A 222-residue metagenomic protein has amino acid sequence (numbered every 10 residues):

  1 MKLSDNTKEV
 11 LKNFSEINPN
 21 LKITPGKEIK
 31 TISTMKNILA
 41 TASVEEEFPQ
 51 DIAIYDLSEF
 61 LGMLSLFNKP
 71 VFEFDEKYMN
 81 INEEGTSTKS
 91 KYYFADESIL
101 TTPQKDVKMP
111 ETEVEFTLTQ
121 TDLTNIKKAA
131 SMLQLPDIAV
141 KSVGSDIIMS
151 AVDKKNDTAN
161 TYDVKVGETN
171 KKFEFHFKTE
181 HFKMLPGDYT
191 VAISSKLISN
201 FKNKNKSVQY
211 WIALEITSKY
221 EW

Functional and structural regions predicted by a protein language model:
M1-Y93, M109-W222: DNA polymerase processivity clamps
K91-T101: A glycine-rich, hydrophobic loop/mini-helix early in the fold
P103-K108: Conserved mixed alpha/beta catalytic, RNA-binding, or beta-rich assembly cores of soluble enzyme, regulatory
